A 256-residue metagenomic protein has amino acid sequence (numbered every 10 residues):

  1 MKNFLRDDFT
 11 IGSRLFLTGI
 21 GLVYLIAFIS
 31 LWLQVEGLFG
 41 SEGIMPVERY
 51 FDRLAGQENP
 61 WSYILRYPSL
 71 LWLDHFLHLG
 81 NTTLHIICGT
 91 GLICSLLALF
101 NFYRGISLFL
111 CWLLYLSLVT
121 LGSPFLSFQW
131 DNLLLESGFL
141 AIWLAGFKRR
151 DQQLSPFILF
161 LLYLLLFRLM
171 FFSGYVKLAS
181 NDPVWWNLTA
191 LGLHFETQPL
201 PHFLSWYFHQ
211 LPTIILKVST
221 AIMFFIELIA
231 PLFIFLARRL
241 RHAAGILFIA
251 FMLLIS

Functional and structural regions predicted by a protein language model:
M1-S256: Alpha-helical membrane-anchoring segments
